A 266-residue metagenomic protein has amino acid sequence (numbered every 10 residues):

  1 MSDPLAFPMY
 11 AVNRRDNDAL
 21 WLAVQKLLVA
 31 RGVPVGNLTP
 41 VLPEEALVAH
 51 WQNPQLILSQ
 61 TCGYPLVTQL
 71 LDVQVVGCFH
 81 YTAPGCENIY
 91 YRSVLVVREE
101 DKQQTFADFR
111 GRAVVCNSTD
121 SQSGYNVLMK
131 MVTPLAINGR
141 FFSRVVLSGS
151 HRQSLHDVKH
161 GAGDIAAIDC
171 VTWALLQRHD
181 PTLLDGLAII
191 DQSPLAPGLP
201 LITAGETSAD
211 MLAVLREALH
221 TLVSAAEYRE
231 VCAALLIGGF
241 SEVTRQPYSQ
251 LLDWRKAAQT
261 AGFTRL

Functional and structural regions predicted by a protein language model:
M1-D72, C78, N88-Y90, R229-L266: N-terminal hydrophobic or amphipathic helices and topogenic motifs
S2, G77, G85, I89-V94 (+2 more regions): Periplasmic-binding protein-like
L5-L27, N88-S154, E230, A234-I237 (+1 more regions): Bilobed "Venus flytrap"/periplasmic-binding protein-like clamshell domains and structurally analogous long
G36-A49, H80, R140-H156: Short helix-initiation/N-cap motifs at beta->coil->alpha
H50-W51, F109, V158-K159: Hydrophobic residues within well-ordered alpha-helices
T61-L71, K159, D164-L184: A ligand-binding cleft/hinge motif common to bilobed small-molecule-binding domains
F109-A113, L201-T203, T207, M211-E230 (+1 more regions): Bilobed periplasmic-binding protein/Venus flytrap-like ligand-binding cleft at the lobe interface of extracytoplasmic
N126-N138, S143-K159, L184-G186, I190-T207 (+3 more regions): Hydrophobic, well-ordered secondary-structure segments that either form specific early membrane-associated helices used
